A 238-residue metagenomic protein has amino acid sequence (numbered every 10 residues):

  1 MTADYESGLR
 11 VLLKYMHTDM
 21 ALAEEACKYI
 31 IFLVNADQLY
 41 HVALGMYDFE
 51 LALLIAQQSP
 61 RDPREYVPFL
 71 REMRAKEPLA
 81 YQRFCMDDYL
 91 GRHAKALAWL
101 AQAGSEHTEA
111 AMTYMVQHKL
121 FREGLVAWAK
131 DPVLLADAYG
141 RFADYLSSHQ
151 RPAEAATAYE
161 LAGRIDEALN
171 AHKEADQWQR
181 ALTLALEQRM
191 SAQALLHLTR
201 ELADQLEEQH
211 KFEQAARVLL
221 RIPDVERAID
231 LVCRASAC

Functional and structural regions predicted by a protein language model:
M1-C238: Extended alpha-helical solenoid/arm regions of large eukaryotic scaffolding proteins
